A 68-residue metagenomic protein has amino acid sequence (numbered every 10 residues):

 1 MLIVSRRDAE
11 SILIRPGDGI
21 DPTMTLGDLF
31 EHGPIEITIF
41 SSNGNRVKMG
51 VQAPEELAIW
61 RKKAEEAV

Functional and structural regions predicted by a protein language model:
M1-V68: Compact, glycine-rich, soluble single-domain proteins
